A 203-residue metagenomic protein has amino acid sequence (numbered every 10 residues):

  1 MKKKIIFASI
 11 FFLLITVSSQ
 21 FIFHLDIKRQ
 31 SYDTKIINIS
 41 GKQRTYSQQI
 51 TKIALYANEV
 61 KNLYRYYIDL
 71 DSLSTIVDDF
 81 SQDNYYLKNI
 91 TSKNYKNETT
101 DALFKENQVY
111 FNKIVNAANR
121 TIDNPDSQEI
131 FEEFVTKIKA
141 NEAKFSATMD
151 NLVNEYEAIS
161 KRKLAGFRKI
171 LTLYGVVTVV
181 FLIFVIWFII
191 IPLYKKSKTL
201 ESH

Functional and structural regions predicted by a protein language model:
M1-D26, V176-V180, V185-I186: Extreme N-terminal signal-anchor transmembrane helix of membrane signaling/transducer proteins, especially in bacteria
K3, L25, R29-Y32, E155 (+1 more regions): Juxtamembrane loop-transmembrane helix junctions in multi-pass integral membrane proteins, especially the extracellular
V17-F21, Y46-Q49, I53, I76-D79 (+5 more regions): Amphipathic, well-ordered alpha-helical segments in soluble domains
V17-S31, N119-E129: Short, charged/polar, low-complexity loop and linker segments that flank or interrupt alpha-helical bundles
D26-T51, Y64-S74: Juxtamembrane membrane-water interface segments immediately C-terminal to a transmembrane helix
K42, K105-G166: Extracytoplasmic
L70-F131: Heptad-repeat alpha-helical coiled-coil/4-helix-bundle sensor or tether segments in soluble regions
A158-E201: Selective recognition of signaling/oligomerization transmembrane alpha-helices
